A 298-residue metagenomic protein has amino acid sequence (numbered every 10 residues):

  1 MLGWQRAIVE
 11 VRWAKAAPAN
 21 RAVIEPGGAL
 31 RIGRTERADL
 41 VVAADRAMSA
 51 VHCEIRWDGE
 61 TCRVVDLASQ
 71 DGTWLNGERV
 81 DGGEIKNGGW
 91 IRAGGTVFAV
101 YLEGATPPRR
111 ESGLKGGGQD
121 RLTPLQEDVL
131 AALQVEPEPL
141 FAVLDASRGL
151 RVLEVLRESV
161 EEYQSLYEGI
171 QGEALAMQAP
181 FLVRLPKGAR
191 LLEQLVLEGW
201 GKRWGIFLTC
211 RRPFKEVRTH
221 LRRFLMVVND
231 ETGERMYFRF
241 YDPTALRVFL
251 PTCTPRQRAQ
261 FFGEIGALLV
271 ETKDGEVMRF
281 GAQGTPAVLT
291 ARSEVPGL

Functional and structural regions predicted by a protein language model:
M1-V11, A19, T96-P124, A131: Regulatory inter-domain linker segments that are low-complexity and enriched for serine/threonine/proline
Q5-V11, T61-L67, Q194, R279: Short, well-ordered strand-loop elements centered on a beta-strand within folded domains, enriched for acidic residues
R6-W13, D71-T73, G266-V270: Short polybasic amphipathic segments
N20-G27, V42, I85, A99-L102 (+2 more regions): Short amphipathic beta-strand/extended segments with alternating polar/hydrophobic composition
A22-G95: Forkhead-associated
R110-R239, P243-L298: Terminal low-complexity "docking" segments
